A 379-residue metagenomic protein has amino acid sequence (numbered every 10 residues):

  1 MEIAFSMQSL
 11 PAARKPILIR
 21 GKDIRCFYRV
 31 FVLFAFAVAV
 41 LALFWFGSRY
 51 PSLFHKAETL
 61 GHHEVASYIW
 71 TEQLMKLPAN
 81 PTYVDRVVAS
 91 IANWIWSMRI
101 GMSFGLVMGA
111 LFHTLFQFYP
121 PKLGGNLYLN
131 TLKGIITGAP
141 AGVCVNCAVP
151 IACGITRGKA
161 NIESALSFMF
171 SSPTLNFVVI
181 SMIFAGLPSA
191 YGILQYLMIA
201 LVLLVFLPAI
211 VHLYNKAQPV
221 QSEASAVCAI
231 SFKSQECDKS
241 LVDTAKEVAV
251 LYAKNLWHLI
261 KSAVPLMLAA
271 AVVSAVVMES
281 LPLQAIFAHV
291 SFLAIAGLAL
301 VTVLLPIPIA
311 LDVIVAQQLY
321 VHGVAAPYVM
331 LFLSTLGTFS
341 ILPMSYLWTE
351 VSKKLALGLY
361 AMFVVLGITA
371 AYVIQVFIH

Functional and structural regions predicted by a protein language model:
M1-V38, F54-P81, K216-N255: Intrinsically disordered, low-complexity non-transmembrane regions of multi-pass membrane transporters
F36-K56, L123-G124, N130, F184 (+2 more regions): Juxtamembrane and boundary regions of transmembrane helices in multi-pass small-molecule transporters and channels
P51-K56, P81-S90, S280-H289, V376-H379: Membrane-interface helix termini and inter-helical loops of multi-pass transporters
P81-F104, G109: Individual transmembrane alpha-helix segments
V84-V88, L129-K133, V242-A253, G297: Alpha-helical membrane-protein architecture signal
G105, L111-L123, A249-V324: Transmembrane helical segments that form the transport core of multi-pass membrane transport proteins
G109, A141, V202-L207, V211 (+6 more regions): Alpha-helical transmembrane segments of multipass membrane proteins
G134-M198, S280-L355, Y360: Membrane-interfacial helix-loop connectors
